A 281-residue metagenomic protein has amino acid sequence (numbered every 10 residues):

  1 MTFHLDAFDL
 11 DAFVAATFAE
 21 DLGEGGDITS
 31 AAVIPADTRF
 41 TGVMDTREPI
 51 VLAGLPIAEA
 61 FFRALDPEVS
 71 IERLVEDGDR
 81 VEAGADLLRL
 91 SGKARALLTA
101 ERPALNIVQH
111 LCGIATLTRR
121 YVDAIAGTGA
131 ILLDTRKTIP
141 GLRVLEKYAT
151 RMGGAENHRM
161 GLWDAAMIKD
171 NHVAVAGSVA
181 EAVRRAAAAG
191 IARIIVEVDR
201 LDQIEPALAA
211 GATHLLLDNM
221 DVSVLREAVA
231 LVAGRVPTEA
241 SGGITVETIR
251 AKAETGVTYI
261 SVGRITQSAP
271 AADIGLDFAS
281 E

Functional and structural regions predicted by a protein language model:
T2-A210, S223-L231, P237-E239, R250-Y259 (+1 more regions): Acidic/glycine-rich phosphate/pyrophosphate-binding loops and surrounding catalytic core that coordinate Mg2+
M220: Short beta->alpha hinge that forms the Motif I/post-I loop of the SAM-binding pocket
V246: Cys/His-rich Zn2+-binding cysteine-cluster or related metal-binding knuckle/ribbon modules and their
G275-S280: Active-site loop ensemble at the mouth of alpha/beta enzyme cores that anchors a bound cofactor
